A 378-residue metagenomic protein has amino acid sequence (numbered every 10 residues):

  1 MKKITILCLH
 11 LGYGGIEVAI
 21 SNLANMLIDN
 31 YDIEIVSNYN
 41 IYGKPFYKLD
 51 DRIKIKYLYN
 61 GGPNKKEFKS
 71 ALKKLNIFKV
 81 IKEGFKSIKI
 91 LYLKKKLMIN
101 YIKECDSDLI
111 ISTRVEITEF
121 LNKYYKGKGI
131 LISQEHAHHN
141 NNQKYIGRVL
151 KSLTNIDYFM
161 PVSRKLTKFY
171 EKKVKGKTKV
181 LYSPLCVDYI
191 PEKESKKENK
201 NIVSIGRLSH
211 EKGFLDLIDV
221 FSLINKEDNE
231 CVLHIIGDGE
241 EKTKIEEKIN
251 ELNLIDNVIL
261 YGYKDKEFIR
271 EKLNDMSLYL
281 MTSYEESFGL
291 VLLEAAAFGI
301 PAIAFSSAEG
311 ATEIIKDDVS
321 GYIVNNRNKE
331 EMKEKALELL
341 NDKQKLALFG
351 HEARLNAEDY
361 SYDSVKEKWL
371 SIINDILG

Functional and structural regions predicted by a protein language model:
I6-Y13, M26, N30-I88: N-terminal strand-loop element at the rim of the active site of nucleotide-sugar-dependent glycosyltransferases
E17-N22, K200, S204-K226, E240-E246 (+1 more regions): A conserved mid-protein helix/loop that constitutes part of the nucleotide-sugar donor-binding site
I132-N140, T154-I190: Donor nucleotide-sugar binding/catalytic pocket of nucleotide-sugar-dependent glycosyltransferases
E246-K264: Nucleotide-activated donor-binding/catalytic signature segment of Leloir-type glycosyltransferases, i.e., the conserved
Y263-K264, E271-M276, W369: Short alpha-helical donor nucleotide-sugar binding micro-motif in glycosyltransferases
Y284: Aromatic "clamp/platform" in nucleotide-sugar-dependent glycosyltransferases that forms part of the donor/acceptor
P301-F305: Short hydrophobic beta-strand element within catalytic cores of glycosyltransferases and related nucleotide-activated
K316-D318, Y322-K329, E338-K343, E358: Conserved acidic donor-binding segment of nucleotide-sugar-dependent glycosyltransferases
